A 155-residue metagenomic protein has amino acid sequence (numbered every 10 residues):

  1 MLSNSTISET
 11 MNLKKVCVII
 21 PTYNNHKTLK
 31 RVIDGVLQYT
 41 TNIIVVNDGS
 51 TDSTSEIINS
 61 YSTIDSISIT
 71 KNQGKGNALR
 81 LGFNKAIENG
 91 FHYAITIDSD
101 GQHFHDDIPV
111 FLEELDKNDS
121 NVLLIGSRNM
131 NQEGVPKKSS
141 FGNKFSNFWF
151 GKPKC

Functional and structural regions predicted by a protein language model:
M1-L13, F148: Hydrophobic helical membrane-anchoring modules
L2, Y23-Y39: Short, well-formed alpha-helical segments that are part of the catalytic scaffolds of diverse glycosyltransferases
K15-C17, N42: Cell-envelope/extracellular polymer assembly enzymes that use nucleotide-activated donors
T22, V46-D48, I69: Conserved sequence signature across two-component system core domains
K27-R31, D52-S60, D106: Acidic helix N-cap motif at the loop->helix transition within catalytic regions of sugar-transfer enzymes
N47-S55, G101: A conserved acidic beta->alpha catalytic loop
K71, N77-K85, H105-C155: Acceptor/aglycone-binding surface of glycosyltransferases and processive sugar-polymer synthases
F91-Q102: Short beta-strand-to-loop acidic/aromatic patch adjacent to the donor-nucleotide binding site
